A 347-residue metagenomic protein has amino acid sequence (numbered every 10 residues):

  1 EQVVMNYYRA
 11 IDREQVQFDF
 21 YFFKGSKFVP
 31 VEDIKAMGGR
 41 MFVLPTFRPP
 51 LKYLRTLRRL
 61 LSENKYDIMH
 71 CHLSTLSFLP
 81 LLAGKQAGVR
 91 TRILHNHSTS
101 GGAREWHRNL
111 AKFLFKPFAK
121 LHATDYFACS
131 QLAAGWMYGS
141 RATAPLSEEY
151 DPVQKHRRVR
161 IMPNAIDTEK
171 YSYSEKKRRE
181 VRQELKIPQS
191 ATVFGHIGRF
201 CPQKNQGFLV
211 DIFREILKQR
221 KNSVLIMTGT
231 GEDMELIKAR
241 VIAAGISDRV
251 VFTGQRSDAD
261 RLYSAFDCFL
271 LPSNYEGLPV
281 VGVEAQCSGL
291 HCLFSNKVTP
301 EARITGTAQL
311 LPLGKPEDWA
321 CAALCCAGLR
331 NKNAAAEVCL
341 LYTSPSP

Functional and structural regions predicted by a protein language model:
E1-N6, T192-E215, E232-K238: A conserved mid-protein helix/loop that constitutes part of the nucleotide-sugar donor-binding site
Q2-K52, P145-P152, E232-D233: N-terminal strand-loop element at the rim of the active site of nucleotide-sugar-dependent glycosyltransferases
C71-S77, H95-N96: Short His-centered aromatic/hydrophobic patch
L132, A165: Carbohydrate-associated surface elements
A142-Y150, S172-I187: A short helix/loop element that forms part of the nucleotide-sugar donor recognition site in Leloir-type
Q255, N274: Aromatic "clamp/platform" in nucleotide-sugar-dependent glycosyltransferases that forms part of the donor/acceptor
E301-A334: Change "using UDP/GDP/dTDP sugars" to "using nucleotide sugars
Y342-P347: Conserved small/polar residues in nucleotide/adenosyl-binding loops
